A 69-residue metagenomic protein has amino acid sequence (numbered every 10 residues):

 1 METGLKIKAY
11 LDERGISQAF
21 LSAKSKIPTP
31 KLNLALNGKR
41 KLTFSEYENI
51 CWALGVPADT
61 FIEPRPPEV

Functional and structural regions predicted by a protein language model:
M1-E2, P66: A detector for short, charged/polar N-terminal pre-domain segments
G4-K24: Short basic helix-loop element that most often maps to the first helix and adjoining turn of HTH DNA-binding modules
A9, E13-G15, P30, L34 (+2 more regions): Short, charged recognition helix plus adjacent turn of helix-turn-helix-like nucleic-acid-binding domains
K26, Y47, G55: ATP/adenylate-binding site constellation spanning eukaryotic-like Ser/Thr protein kinases, ABC-transporter
I27-L42: Recognition helix of helix-turn-helix/homeodomain-like DNA-binding domains that insert into the DNA major groove
K39-W52: Short, basic-rich loop-to-helix N-cap that marks the start of a DNA-contacting helix
